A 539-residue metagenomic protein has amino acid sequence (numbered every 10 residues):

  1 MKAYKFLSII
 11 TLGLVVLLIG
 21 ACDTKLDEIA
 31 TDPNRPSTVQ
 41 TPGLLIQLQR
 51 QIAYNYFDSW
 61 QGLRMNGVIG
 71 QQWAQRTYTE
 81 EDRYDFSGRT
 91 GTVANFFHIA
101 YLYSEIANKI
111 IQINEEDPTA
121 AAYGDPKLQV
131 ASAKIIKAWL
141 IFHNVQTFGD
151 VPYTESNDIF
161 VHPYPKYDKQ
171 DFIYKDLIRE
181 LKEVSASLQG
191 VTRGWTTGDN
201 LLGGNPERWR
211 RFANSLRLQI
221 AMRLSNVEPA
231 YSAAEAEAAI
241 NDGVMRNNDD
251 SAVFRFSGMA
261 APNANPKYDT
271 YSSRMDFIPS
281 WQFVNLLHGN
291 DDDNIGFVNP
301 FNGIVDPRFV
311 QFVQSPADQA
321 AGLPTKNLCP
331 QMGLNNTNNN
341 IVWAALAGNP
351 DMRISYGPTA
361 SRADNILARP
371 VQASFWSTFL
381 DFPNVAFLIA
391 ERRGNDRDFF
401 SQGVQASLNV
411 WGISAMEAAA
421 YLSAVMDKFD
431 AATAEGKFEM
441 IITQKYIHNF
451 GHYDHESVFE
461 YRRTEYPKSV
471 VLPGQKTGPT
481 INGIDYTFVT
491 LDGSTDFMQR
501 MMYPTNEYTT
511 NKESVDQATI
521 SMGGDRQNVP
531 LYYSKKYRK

Functional and structural regions predicted by a protein language model:
M1-I10: Bacterial N-terminal signal peptides that target proteins for export
C22-Q72, E116-A120, Q475-K539: Membrane-proximal, proline-rich intrinsically disordered regions
W73-P152, D158-T196, Q372-F375: Conserved, well-structured interaction surfaces
K175-F254: Internal, well-ordered domain-core segments that constitute the primary functional module of diverse proteins
S232-I389, N395-Q444, H448, D454: Hydrophobic-face positions in mid-chain alpha helices that act as interaction patches
